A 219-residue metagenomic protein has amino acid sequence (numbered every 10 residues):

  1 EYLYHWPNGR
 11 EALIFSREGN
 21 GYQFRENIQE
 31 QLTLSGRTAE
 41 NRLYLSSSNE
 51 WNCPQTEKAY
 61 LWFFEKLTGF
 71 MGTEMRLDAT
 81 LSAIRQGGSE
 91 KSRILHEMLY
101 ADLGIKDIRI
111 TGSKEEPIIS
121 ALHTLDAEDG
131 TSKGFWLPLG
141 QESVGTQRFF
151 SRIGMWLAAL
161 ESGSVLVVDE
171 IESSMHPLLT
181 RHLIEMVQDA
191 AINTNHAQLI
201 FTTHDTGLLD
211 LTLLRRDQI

Functional and structural regions predicted by a protein language model:
E1-G112: Electropositive, glycine-dotted interaction segments that contact anionic polymers or phosphate-rich ligands
E1-H5, Y22, P117-A127, I219: Short polybasic amphipathic segments
I14, I28, I84, I94 (+8 more regions): Weak global preference for isoleucine
T33, T38, T56, T68 (+10 more regions): Residue-identity detector for threonine
D78, A83, H96, R109-L137: Surface-exposed beta-loop-beta
L103, K114-E116, G145, E161: Short gly/pro-enriched beta-turn/loop segments at secondary-structure junctions
E128-I219: Switch/communication elements of ASCE P-loop NTPase nucleotide-binding domains
